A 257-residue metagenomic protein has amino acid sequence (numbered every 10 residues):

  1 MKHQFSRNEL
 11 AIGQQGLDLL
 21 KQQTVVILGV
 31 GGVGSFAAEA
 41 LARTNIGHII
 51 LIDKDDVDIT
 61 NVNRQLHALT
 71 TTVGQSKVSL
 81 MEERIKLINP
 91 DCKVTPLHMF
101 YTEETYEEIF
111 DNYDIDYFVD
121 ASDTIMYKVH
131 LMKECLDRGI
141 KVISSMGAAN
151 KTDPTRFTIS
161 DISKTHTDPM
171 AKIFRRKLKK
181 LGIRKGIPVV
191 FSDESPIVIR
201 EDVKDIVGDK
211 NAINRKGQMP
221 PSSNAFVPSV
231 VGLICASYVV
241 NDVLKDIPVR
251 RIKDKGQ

Functional and structural regions predicted by a protein language model:
M1-V26: N-terminal charged helix/coil linker that caps or initiates catalytic domains
I27-G29, I52: Conserved N-terminal Rossmann-fold NAD(P)-binding element of oxidoreductases
V33: Hydrophobic/small residue at the entry helix of a nucleotide-binding pocket
I46-N89: Glycine-rich phosphate-binding loop and adjoining beta1-alpha1-beta2 segment of Rossmann-like nucleotide-binding folds
H98-Y106: Conserved SAM/SAH-binding loop
T105-I115: Short amphipathic alpha-helix with an adjacent loop that forms part of the alpha/beta core around
Y113-D116, M126-Y127, V142, R156 (+1 more regions): Glycine-rich phosphate/adenylate-binding loop
Y117-I162: ADP-ribose/adenylate-binding Rossmann-like module
